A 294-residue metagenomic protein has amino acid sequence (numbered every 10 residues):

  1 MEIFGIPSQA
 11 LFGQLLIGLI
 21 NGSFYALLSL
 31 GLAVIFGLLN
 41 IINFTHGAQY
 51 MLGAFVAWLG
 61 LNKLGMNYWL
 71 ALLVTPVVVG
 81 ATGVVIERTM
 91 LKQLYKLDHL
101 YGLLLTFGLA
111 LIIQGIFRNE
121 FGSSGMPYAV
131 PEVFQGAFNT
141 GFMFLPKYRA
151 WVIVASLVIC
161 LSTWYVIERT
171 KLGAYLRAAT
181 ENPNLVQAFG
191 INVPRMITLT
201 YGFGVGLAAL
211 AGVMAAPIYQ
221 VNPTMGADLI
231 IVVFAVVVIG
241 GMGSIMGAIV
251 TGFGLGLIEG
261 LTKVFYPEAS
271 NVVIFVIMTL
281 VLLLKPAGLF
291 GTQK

Functional and structural regions predicted by a protein language model:
M1-L28, V56, L64-A71, D98-Y101 (+3 more regions): Membrane-interfacial amphipathic/re-entrant helices at transmembrane-helix boundaries
I3, L38-V85, T89: Membrane-embedded helix boundary and interhelical linker motif in transport proteins
A10, T89, E120, E181-A188 (+2 more regions): Cytosolic-side transmembrane-helix boundaries in multi-pass membrane proteins
N21, M143-V221, I245-T251: Helix-loop-helix "hairpin" substructures at the membrane interface of multi-pass membrane proteins
Y25, G65-V77, T198-A208, G212-V213 (+2 more regions): Transmembrane alpha-helical segments in multi-pass inner-membrane proteins
A54, W58, P76-T82, F107-F117 (+5 more regions): Hydrophobic core segments of alpha-helical transmembrane domains in multi-pass membrane transport and ion-translocation
G65-L109, I116, V250-T251, L255 (+1 more regions): Alpha-helical transmembrane segments within multi-pass membrane transporters and channels
Q93-R169, M196-L199, L261, E268 (+3 more regions): Transmembrane helix-bundle core of multi-pass membrane transporters and related energy-transducing complexes
